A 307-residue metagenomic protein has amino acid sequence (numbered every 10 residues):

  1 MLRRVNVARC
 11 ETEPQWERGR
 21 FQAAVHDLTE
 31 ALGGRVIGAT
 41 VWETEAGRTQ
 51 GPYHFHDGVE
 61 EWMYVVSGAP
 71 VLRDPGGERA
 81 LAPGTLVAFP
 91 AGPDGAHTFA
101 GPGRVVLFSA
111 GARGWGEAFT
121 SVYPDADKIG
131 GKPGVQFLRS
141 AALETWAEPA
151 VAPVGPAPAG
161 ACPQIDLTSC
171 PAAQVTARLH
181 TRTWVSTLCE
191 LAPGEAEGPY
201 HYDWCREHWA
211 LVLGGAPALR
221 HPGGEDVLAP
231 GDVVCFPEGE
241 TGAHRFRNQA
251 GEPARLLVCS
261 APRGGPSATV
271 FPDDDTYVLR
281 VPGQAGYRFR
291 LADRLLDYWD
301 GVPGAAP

Functional and structural regions predicted by a protein language model:
M1-V36, T120-V185, F271-P307: A short, N-terminal "cap"/entry segment at the start of jelly-roll beta-barrel domains of the cupin/DSBH fold
F21-D27, T40-H56, C170, T187-D203 (+1 more regions): Conserved short histidine dyad/triad with adjacent acidic residue
A39, Q50, E60, G76 (+5 more regions): A structural connector/turn signal
V41-E45, F55-R73, L188-A192, Y202-A218 (+1 more regions): Short, conserved beta-strand element in jelly-roll/cupin
P75-G92, P222-E238: Short acidic-glycine-tyrosine-enriched beta hairpin
E78, A91-A118, E238-P266: Ligand-binding loop in jelly-roll beta-barrel domains
R113, V151, H221: Ligand-binding pocket scaffold of soluble enzyme catalytic domains
